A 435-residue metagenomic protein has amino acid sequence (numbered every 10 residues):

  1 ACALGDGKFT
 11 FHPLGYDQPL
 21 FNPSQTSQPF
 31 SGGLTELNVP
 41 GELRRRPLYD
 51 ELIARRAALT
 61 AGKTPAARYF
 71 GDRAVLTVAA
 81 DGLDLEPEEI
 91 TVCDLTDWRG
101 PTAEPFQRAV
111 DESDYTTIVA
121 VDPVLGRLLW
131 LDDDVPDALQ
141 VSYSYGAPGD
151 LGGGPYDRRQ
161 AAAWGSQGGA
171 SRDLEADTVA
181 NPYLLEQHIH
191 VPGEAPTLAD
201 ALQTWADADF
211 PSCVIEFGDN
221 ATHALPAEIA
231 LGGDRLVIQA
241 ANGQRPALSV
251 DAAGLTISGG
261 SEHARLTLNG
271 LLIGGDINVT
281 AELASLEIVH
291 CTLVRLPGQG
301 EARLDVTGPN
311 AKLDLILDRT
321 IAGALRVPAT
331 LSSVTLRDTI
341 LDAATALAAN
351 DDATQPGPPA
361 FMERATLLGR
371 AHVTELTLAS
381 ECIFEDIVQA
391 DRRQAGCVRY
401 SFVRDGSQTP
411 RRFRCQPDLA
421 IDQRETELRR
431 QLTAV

Functional and structural regions predicted by a protein language model:
A1-E86, V110, Y115, D133-D137 (+1 more regions): Extended, regular secondary-structure scaffolds
T102-Q167: Surface-exposed interaction regions enriched in Ser/Thr/Asp/Glu that occur as long low-complexity tracts or repetitive
D150, D157-T204: Right-handed parallel beta-helix/beta-solenoid
H190-G254, L272-I277: N-terminal extracellular ligand-recognition/capping segment immediately after the signal peptide
L225-A227, S249-A253, I273-T280, L296-R303 (+5 more regions): Short glycine/acidic-rich loop motifs that flank beta-strands on beta-rich extracellular proteins
V237-I238, L266-L268, L286-I288, L315-L317 (+4 more regions): All-beta strand scaffolds that present successive hydrophobic residues in beta-strands
V237-Q239, A253-G298, D318-R319: Parallel beta-helix/beta-solenoid
N242, L272, H290-T292, I321 (+5 more regions): A structural signal for beta-strand register positions
